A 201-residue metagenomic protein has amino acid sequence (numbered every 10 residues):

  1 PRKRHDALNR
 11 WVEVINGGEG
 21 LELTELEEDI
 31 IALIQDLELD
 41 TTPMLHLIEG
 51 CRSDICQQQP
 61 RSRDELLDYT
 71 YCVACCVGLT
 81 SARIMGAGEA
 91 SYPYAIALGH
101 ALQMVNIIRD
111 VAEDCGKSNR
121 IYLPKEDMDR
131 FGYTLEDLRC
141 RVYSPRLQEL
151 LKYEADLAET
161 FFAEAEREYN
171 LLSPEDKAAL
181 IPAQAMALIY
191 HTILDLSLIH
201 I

Functional and structural regions predicted by a protein language model:
R2-A101, I108, A112-I199: Catalytic cores of Mg2+-dependent Asp-rich isoprenoid enzymes
